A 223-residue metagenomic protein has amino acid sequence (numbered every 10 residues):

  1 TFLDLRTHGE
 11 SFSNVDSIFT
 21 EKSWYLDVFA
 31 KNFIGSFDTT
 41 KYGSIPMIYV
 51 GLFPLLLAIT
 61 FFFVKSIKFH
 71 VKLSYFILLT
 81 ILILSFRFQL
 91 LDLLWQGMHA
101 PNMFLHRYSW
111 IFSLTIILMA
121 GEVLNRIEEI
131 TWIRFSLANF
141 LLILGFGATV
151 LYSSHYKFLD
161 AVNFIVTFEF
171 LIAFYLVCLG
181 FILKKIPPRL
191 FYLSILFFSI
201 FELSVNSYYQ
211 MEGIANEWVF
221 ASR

Functional and structural regions predicted by a protein language model:
T1-S74, I81-L82, F88-Q96, L105-W110 (+1 more regions): Periplasmic/ER-lumenal interhelical loops and adjacent helix-loop junctions in multi-pass membrane proteins
L73-L84, Q89-L90, H99-R223: Contiguous transmembrane helix-bundle modules in multi-pass membrane proteins
